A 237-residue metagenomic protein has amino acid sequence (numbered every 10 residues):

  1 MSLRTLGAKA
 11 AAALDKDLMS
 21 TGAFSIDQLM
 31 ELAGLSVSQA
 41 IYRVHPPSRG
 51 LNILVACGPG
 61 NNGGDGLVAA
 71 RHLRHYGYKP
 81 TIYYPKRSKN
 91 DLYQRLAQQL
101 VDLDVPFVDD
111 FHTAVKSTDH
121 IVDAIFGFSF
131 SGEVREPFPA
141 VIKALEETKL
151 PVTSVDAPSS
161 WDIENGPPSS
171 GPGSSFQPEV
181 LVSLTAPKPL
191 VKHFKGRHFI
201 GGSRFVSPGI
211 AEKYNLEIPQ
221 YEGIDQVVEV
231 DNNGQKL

Functional and structural regions predicted by a protein language model:
M1-L51, I210-L237: Positively charged, low-complexity intrinsically disordered leader regions
S2-L6, T118-L237: YjeF_N-associated NAD(P)HX repair module
L3, G7, A13, L18-M19 (+8 more regions): Generic structural signal for short, flexible, solvent-exposed coil/loop and linker residues
A11-D15, M19, A23, V55 (+5 more regions): Generic, low-specificity signal for short hydrophobic/alpha-helical stretches with a mild N-terminal bias, encompassing
K16-S20, L35, Y42-P46, V105 (+3 more regions): Generic secondary-structure signature for well-ordered alpha-helical cores
S25, D109-D110, D162, S207: Short, solvent-exposed coil/turn linker segments
Q39-A124, E133-V155: Nucleotide and nucleotide-moiety/phosphate-recognizing core
